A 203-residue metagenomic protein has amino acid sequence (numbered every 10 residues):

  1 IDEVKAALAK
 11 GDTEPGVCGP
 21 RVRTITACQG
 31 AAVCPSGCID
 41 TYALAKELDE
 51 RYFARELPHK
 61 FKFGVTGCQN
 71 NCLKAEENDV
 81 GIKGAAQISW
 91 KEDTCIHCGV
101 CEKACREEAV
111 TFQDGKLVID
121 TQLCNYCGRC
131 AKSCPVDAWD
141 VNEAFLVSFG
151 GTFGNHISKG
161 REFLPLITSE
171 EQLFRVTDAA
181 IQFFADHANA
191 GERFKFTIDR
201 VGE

Functional and structural regions predicted by a protein language model:
I1-I96, V100, A104, L123: Small-residue-enriched alpha-helical segments and adjacent helix-cap loops that form tight helix-helix packing
G16-P20, L57-F61, Q113, D186-R200: Flexible, glycine/charged-enriched surface loops at secondary-structure junctions
I25-P35, F112-Q113, L117, K159-F163 (+1 more regions): Active-site-proximal beta-alpha loop/turn segments in soluble metabolic enzymes
G37-T41, A45, C127, S169-L173 (+1 more regions): Generic structural signal for well-ordered, non-membrane alpha-helical segments in soluble metabolic enzymes
T66, K83-A85, Q113, D120-Q122 (+2 more regions): Generic beta-strand/beta-sheet core signal
V100-L117, N125, R129-A144: Iron-sulfur cluster-binding cysteine motifs and their immediate structural context in ferredoxin-like electron-transfer
A144-L146, G151-A188: A hydrophobic, small-residue-rich beta->alpha segment in the mid-to-C-terminal subdomain of diverse proteins
